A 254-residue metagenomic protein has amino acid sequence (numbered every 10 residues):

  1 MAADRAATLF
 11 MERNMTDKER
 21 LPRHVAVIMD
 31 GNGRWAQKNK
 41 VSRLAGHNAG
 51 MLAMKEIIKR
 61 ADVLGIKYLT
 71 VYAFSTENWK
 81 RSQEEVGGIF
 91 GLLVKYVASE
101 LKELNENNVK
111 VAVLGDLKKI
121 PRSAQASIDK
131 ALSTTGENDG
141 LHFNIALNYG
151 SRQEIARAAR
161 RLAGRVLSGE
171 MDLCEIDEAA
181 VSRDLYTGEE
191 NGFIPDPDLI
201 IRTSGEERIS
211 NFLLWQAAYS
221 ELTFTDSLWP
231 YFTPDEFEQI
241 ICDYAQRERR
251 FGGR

Functional and structural regions predicted by a protein language model:
A2-R254: Flexible, compositionally biased loop and terminal segments
